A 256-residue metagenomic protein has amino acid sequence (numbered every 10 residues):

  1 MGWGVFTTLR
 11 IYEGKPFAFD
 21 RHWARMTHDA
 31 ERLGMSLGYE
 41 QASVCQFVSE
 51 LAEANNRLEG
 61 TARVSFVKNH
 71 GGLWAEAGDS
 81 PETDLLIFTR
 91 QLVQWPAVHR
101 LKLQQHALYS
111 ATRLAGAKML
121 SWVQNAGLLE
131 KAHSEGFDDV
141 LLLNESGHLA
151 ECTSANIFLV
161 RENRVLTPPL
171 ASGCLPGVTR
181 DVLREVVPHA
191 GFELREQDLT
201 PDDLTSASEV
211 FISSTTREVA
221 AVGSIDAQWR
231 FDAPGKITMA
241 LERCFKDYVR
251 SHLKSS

Functional and structural regions predicted by a protein language model:
M1-E50, V67, E76-S256: Helix-start/capping segments and mature chain N-termini
R57-F66: Ordered, amphipathic secondary-structure segments that act as subunit-interaction surfaces in large macromolecular
H70: N-terminal Rossmann-like NAD(P)+-binding subdomain of aldehyde/semialdehyde dehydrogenases
